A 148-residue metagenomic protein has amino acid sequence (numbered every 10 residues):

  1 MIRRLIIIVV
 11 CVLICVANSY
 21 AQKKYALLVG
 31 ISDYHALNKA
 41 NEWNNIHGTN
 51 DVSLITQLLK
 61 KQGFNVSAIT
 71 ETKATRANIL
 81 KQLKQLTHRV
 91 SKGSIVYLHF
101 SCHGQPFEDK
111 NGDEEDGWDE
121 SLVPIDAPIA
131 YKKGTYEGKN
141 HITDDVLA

Functional and structural regions predicted by a protein language model:
M1-L5: Positively charged n-region of N-terminal signal peptides that target proteins for export
I7-C15: Bacterial N-terminal signal peptides
Y20-L28: Cleaved targeting-peptide boundary
A21, R76-S101, P106-A148: Caspase-like (clan CD) cysteine peptidase catalytic core
H35-S53: Glycine- and acidic-residue-enriched helix-capping/strand-helix junction motifs
N50-N65: Short helix-loop-beta junction
N65-S67, V96: Hydrophobic anchor at the start of a short beta-strand that flanks the dinucleotide cofactor-binding loop
A68-R76: Short beta->alpha junction loops
